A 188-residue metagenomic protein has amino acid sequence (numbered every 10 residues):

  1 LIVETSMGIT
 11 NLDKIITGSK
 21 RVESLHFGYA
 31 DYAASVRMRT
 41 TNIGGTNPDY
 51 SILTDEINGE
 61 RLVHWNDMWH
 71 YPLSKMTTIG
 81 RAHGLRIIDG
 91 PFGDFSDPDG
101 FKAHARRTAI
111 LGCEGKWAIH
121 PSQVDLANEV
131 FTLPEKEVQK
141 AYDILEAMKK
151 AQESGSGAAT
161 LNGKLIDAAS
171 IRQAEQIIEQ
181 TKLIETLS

Functional and structural regions predicted by a protein language model:
L1-S188: Expand to "…catalyze enediolate/carbanion chemistry for C-C bond making/breaking, isomerization, decarboxylation
